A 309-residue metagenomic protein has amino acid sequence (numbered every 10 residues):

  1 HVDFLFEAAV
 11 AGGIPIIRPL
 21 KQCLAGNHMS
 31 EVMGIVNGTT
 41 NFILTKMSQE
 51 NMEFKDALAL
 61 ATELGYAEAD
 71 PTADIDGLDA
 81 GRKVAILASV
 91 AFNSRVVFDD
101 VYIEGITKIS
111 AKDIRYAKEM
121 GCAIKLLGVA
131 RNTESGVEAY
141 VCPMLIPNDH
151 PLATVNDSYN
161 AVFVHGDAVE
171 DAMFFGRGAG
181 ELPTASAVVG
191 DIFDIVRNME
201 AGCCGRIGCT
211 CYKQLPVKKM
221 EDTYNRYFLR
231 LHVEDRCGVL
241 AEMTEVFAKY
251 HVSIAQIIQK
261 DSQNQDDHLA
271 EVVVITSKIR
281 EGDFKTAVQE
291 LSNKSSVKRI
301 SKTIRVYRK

Functional and structural regions predicted by a protein language model:
V2-A67, P71-D79, I86: Rossmann-like NAD(P)H-binding beta-loop-alpha module
A11, P15, N27, G34 (+11 more regions): Conserved active-site and cofactor/substrate-binding residues in soluble primary-metabolism enzymes
A11, R131, L145-P147, D167-D171 (+5 more regions): Short, glycine-/Ser/Thr-/acidic-enriched flexible segments
L58-T154, Y159-A161, G180: Substrate-binding/catalytic subdomain of NAD(P)-dependent oxidoreductase enzymes
C142-D167, E181-L182, A248, I254-D266: Low-complexity, glycine/alanine/valine/leucine- and proline-rich hydrophobic stretches
H150-R226: ATP-dependent carboxylate/acyl-activation modules
I192-K309: A conserved regulatory-domain signal marking ACT and ACT-like small-molecule sensing domains and adjacent regulatory
